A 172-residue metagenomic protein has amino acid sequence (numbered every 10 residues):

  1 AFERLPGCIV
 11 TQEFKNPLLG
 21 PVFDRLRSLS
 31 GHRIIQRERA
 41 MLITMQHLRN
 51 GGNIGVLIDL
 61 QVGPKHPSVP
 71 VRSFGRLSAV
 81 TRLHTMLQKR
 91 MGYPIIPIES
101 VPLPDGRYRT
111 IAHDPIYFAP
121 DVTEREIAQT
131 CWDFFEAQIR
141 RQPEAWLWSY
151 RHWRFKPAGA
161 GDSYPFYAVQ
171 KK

Functional and structural regions predicted by a protein language model:
A1-F2, V22: Hydrophobic alpha-helical segments in the ANL/AMP-binding
F2-P6, E38-K172: Non-catalytic C-terminal accessory region of glycerolipid acyltransferases and related lyso-lipid remodeling enzymes
C8-E38: Membrane-interfacial amphipathic helices and adjacent loop/beta segments that form the lipid-substrate binding surface
